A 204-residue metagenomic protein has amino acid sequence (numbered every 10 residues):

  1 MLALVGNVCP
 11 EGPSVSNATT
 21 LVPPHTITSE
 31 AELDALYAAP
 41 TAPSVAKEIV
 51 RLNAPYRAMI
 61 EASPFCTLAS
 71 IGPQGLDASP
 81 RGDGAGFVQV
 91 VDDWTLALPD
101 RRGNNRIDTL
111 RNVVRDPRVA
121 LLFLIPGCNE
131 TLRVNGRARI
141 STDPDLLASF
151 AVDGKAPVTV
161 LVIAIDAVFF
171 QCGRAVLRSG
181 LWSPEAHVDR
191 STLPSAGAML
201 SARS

Functional and structural regions predicted by a protein language model:
M1-S204: Binding-site signature for planar aromatic cofactors or substrates
